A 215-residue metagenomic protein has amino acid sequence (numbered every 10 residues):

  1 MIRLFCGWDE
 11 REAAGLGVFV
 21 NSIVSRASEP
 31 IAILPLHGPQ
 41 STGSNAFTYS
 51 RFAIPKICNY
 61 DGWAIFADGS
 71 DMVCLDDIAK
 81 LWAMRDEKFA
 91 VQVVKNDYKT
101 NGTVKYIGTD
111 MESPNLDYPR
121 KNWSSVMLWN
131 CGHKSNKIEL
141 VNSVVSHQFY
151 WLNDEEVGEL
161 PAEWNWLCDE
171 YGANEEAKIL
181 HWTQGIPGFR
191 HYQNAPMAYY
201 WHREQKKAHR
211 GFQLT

Functional and structural regions predicted by a protein language model:
M1-F5, R11, G17-V18, A27-E29 (+2 more regions): A glycosyltransferase accessory/donor-loop signature
E12-A13, C74: Alpha-helix N-cap/loop-to-helix initiation residues
G17-V24, W82: Class I S-adenosyl-L-methionine
A32-Y60: Active-site-proximal specificity loops/subdomain of glycosyltransferases
G43-S44, L116-Y118: Short Gly/Pro-enriched turn/cap motifs at secondary-structure boundaries
S50-N101, L128, S135: GT-A fold catalytic core of metal-dependent nucleotide-sugar glycosyltransferases, centered on the diacidic
C58, R85, P119-K121, G172-A173: Extracellular/periplasmic catalytic domains that process cell-envelope and extracellular macromolecules
V93-N115, K121-W123, I138: A gly/proline- and charged-residue-enriched helix-loop-helix capping module
